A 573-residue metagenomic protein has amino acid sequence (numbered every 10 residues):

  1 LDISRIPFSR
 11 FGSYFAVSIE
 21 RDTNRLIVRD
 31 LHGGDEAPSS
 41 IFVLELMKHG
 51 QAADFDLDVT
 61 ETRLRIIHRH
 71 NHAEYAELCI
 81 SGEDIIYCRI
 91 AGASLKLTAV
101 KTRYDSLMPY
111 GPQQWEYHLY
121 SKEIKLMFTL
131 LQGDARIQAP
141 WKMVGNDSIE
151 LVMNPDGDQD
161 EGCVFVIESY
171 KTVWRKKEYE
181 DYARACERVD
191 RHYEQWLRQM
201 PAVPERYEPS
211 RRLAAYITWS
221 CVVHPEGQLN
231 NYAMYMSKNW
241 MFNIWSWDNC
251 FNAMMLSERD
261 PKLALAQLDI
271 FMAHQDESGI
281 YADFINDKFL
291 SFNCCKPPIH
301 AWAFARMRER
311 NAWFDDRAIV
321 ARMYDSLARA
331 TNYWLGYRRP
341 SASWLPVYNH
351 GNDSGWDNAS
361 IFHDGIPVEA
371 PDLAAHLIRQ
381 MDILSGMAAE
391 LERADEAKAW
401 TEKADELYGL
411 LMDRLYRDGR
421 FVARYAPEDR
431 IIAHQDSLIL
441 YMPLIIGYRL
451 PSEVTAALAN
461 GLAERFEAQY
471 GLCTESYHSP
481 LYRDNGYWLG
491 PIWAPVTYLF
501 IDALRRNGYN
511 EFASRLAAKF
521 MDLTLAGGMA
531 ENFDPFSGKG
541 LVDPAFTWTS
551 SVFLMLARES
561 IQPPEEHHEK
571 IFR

Functional and structural regions predicted by a protein language model:
L1-R206, R506, V542, T547 (+1 more regions): Terminal accessory carbohydrate-recognition/targeting modules of carbohydrate-active enzymes
Y75-L107, V223-L265: Contiguous N-terminal and early-domain "leader" segments and peripheral loops that mark the onset or edge of a domain
M108, E180-Q199, W240-N249, Q380-M387 (+1 more regions): Short N-terminal helix-initiation segments at or just after the protein's N-terminus
D147-E150, C250-F251, E428: Short alpha-helical segments and helix-capping/turn motifs at coil-helix boundaries
N154-E178, S278, D283-I299, D315 (+5 more regions): The feature captures the catalytic groove of carbohydrate-active enzymes
E178-R188, H192, R206-L213, D260-A273 (+7 more regions): Extended, well-ordered alpha-helical scaffold segments
V203-M241, Q267-D287, R339-E369, G409-I492 (+2 more regions): Extended glycan-interaction surfaces of carbohydrate-active proteins
F242-S354, A370-A374, I378, P491-N507 (+3 more regions): Aromatic-rich carbohydrate-recognition surfaces in CAZymes
